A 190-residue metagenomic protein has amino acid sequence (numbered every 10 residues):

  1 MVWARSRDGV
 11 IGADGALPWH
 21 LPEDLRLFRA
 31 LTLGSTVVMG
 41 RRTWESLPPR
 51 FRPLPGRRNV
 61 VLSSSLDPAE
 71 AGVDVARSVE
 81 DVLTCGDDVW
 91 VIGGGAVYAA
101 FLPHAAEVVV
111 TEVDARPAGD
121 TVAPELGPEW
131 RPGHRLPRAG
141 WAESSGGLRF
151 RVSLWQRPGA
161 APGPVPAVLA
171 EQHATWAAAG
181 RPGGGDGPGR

Functional and structural regions predicted by a protein language model:
M1-R190: Enzymes that bind and transform nitrogen-containing heteroaromatic metabolites
